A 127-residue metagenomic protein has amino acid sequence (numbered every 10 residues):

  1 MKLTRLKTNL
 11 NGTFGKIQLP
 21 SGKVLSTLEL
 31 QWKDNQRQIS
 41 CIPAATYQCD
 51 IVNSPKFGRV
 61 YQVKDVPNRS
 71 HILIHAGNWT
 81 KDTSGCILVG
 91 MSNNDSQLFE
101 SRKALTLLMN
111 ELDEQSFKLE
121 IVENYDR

Functional and structural regions predicted by a protein language model:
M1-L119, E123-R127: Cell wall/extracellular polymer interaction/catalysis modules
